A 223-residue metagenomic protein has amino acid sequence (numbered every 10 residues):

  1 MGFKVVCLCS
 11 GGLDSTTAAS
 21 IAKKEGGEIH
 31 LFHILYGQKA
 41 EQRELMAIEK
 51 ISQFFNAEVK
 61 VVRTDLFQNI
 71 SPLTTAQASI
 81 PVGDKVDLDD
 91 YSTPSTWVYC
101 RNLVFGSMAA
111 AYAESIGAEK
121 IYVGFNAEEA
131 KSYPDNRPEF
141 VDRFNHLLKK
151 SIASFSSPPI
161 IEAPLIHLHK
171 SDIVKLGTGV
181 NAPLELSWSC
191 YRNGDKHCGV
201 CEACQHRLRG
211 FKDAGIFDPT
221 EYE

Functional and structural regions predicted by a protein language model:
M1-N181: ATP-dependent adenylation/nucleotidyltransferase module used to activate substrates
L73, I80, C190, F211 (+1 more regions): Short clusters of hydrophobic/aromatic residues that line enzyme substrate/ligand-binding pockets
D84, L208-D213: A polyampholytic, Gly/Pro-enriched intrinsically disordered region
S107, W188-R209: Local cysteine-cluster metal-coordination motifs and their immediate loop/turn environment, predominantly Fe-S cluster
I152, K212-G215: Short amphipathic alpha-helical interaction/hinge segments
G177-G179, L184-N193: Short, intrinsically disordered, charge-biased short linear motifs at domain edges
N193-G194, A214-E223: Short cysteine/histidine-rich metal-coordination sites, predominantly Zn2+-binding motifs
